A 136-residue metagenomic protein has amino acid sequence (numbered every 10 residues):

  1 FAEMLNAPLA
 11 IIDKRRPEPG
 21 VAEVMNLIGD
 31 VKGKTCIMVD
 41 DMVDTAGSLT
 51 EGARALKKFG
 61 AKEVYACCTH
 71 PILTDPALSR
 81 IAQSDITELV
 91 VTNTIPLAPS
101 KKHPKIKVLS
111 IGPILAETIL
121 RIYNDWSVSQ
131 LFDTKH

Functional and structural regions predicted by a protein language model:
F1-H136: PRPP-associated nucleotide enzymes
